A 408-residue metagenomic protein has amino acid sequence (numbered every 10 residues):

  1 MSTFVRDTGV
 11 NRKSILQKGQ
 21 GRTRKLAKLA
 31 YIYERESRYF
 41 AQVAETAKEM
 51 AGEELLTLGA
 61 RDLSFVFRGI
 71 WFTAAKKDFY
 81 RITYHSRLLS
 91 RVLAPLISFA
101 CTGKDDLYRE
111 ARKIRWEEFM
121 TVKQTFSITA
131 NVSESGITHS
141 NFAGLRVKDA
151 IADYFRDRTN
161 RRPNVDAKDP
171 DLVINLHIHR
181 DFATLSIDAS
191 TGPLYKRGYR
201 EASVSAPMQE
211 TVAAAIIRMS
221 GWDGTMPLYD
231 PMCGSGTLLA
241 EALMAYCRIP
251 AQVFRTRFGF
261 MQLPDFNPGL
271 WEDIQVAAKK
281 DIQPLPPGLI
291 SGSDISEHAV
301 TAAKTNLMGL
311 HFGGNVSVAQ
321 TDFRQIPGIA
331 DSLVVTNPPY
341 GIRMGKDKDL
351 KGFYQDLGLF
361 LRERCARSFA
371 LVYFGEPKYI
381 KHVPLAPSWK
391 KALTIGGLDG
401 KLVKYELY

Functional and structural regions predicted by a protein language model:
F4, I15-P170: Non-catalytic nucleic-acid substrate-recognition regions in nucleic-acid-modifying enzymes
G19-L26, Y33-A47, A51-T57, S64 (+6 more regions): S-adenosyl-L-methionine
I32, R38, Q42, T46 (+4 more regions): Conserved Class I SAM-dependent methyltransferase catalytic core
E118, D322-I326, F353-L361: A short, acidic, amphipathic alpha-helical segment used as a generic capping/interface helix at domain edges
S133-G136, G192-P193, P339-R343: A short, flexible beta-alpha/helix-coil linker loop
M208-G328, I342-R343, D347-D349: Conserved S-adenosyl-L-methionine
D331-N337: Short SAM/SAH-binding signature in class I
